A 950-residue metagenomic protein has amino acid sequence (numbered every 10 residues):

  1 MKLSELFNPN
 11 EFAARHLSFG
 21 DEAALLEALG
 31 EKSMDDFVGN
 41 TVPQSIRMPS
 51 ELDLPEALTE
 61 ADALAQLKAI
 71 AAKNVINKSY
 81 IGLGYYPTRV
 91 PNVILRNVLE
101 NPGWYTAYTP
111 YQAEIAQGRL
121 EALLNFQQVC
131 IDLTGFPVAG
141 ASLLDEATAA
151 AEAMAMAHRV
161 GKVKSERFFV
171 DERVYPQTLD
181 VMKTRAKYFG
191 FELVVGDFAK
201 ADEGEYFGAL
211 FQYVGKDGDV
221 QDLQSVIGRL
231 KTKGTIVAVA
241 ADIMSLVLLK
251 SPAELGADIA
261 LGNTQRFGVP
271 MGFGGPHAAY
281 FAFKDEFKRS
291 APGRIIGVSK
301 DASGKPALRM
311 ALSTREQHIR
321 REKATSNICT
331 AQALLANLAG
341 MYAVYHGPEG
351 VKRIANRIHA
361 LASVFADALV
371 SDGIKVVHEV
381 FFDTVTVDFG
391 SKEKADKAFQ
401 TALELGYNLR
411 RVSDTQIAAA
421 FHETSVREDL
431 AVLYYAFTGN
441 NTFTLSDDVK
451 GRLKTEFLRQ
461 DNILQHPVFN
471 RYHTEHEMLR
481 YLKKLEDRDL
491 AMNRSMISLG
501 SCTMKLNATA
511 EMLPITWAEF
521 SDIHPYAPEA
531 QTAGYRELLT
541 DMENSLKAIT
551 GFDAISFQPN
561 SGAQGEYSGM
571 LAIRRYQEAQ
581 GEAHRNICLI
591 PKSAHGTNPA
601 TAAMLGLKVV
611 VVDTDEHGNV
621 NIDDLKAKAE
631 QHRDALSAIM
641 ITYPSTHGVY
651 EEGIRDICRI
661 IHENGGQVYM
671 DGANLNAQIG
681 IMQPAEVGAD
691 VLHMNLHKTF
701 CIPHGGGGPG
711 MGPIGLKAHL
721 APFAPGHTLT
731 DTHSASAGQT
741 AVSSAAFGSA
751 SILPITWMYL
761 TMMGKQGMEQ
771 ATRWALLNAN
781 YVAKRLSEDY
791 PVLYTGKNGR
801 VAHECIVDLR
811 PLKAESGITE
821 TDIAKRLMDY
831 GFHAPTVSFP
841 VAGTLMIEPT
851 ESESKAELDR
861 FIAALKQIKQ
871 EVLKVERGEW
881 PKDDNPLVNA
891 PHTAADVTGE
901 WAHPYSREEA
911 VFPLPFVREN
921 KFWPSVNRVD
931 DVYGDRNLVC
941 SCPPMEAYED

Functional and structural regions predicted by a protein language model:
M1-A28, G39-Y80, R89-Y105, Y111-Q117 (+11 more regions): Non-catalytic terminal extensions of PLP-dependent enzymes
A13, G118, T148-A307, L369-G373 (+6 more regions): Conserved PLP-enzyme active-site core in the AAT-like
E31-S45, A257-G262, A689: TRNA-binding/sensing appendages of the translation machinery
T109-P110, H524-A527, F557-P559, V612 (+1 more regions): Cysteine-centered functional microenvironments
V129-E146, A150, K164, F168: A conserved hydrophobic secondary-structure block that centers on an alpha-helix together with its immediately flanking
A139, E192-G196, V377, R410 (+3 more regions): General small-molecule cofactor/ligand-binding pocket signal
M154-K162, Q332-V344, I752, T756-T761: Proline/glycine-anchored alpha-helix kink/cap motifs
V269-A282, E286-F287, A331-L335, S425 (+5 more regions): Conserved phosphate/anionic-ligand binding catalytic regions in large, soluble enzymes, centered on
